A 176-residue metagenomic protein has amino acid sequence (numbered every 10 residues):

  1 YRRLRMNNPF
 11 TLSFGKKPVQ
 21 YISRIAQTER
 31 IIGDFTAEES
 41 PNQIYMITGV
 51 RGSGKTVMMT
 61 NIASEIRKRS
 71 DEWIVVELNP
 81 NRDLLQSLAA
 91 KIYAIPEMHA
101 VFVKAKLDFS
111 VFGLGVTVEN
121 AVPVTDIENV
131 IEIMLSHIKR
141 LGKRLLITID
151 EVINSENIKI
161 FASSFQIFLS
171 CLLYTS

Functional and structural regions predicted by a protein language model:
Y1-N42: A short, basic N-terminal segment
K17-Y21, N120, N154, A162: Short, N-terminal intrinsically disordered low-complexity segments that are rich in Pro/Gly and polar/charged residues
Q27-G33, N129-I133, I160: Well-ordered alpha-helical segments embedded in enzymatic catalytic cores
E29, T60, A90, A162-S163: Surface-exposed alpha-helical interface segments used for non-catalytic interactions
P41-E156: P-loop NTPase nucleotide-binding core
S163-C171: Conserved catalytic/switch belt of AAA+ P-loop NTPases
Y174-T175: Conserved small/polar residues in nucleotide/adenosyl-binding loops
